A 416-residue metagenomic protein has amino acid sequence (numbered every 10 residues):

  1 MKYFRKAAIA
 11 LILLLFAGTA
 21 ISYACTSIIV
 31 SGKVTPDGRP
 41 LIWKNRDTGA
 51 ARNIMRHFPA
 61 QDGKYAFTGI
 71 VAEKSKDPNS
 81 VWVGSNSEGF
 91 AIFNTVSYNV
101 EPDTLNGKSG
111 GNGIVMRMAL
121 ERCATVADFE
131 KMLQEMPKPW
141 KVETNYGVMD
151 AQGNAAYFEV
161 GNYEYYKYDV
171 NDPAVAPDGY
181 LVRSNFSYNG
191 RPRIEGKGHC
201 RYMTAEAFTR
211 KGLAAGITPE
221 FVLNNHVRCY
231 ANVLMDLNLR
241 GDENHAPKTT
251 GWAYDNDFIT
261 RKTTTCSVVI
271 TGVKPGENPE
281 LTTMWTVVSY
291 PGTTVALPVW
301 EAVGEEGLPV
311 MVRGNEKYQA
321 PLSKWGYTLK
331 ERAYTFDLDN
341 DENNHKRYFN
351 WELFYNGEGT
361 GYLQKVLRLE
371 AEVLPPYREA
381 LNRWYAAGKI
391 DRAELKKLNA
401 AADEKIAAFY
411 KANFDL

Functional and structural regions predicted by a protein language model:
M1-I9: Bacterial N-terminal signal peptides that target proteins for export
K2, L14, M284-W285: Intrinsic low-complexity, intrinsically disordered segments enriched in polar/basic residues
A10-T19: Bacterial N-terminal signal peptides
S22-A24: Sec-dependent signal peptide cleavage junction
T26-P78, V83-G84, F90, N94-M118 (+2 more regions): C-terminal, well-structured catalytic/ligand-binding subdomain of enzymes
V83-S85, K138-P139: Short, charge-rich binding segments
N112-T144: Intrinsically disordered, low-complexity linker/loop segments enriched in Gly/Pro and charged/polar residues
